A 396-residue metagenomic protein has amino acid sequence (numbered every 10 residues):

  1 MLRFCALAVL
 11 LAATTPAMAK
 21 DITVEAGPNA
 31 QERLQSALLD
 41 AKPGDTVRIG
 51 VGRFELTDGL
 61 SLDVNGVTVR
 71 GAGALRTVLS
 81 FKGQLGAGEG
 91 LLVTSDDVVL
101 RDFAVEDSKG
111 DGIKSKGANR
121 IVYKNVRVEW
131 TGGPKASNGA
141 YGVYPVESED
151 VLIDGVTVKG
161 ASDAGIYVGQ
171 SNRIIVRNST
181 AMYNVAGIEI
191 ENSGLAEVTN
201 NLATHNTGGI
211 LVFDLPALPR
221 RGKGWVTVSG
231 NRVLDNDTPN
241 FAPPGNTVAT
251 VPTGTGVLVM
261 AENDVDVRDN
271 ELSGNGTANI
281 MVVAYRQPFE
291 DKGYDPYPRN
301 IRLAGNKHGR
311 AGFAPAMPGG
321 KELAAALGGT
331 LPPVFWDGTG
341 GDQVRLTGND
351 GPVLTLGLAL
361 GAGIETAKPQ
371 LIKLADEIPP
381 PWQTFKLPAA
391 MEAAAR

Functional and structural regions predicted by a protein language model:
M1-A6: Bacterial N-terminal signal peptides that target proteins for export
T14-P16: N-terminal signal peptide c-region/cleavage motif recognized by signal peptidases
K20-E32, T46-R48, G66-G110, G132: Right-handed parallel beta-helix/beta-spiral solenoid domain characteristic of secreted/periplasmic
Q31-Q35, T57, F81-L91, D107-K114 (+7 more regions): Extracellular beta-strand/beta-solenoid scaffold signature
L34-D40, E55-V64, V69, S80 (+4 more regions): Short, T/G/N/S-enriched strand-turn elements that build extracellular solenoid repeat scaffolds
G52-F54, N65-V67, A72-A74, Q84 (+8 more regions): Solvent-exposed coil/turn segments that connect beta secondary-structure elements in extracytoplasmic/periplasmic
A72-L75, D96-D107, N119-G132, E149-S162 (+5 more regions): Right-handed parallel beta-helix
P288, G293-R396: Acidic, glycine- and Ser/Thr-rich low-complexity intrinsically disordered tracts in extracellular/secreted proteins
